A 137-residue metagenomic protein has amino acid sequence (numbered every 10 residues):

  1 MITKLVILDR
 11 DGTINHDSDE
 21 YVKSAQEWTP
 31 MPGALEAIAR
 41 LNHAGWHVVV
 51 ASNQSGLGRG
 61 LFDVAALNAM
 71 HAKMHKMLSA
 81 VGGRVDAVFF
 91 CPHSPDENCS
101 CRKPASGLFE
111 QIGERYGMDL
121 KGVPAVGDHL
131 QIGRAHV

Functional and structural regions predicted by a protein language model:
M1-V49: Active-site neighborhood of HAD-like aspartate-dependent phosphohydrolases
I2, R84, D119-G122: Short loop/turn motifs at secondary-structure junctions
L8-R10, S52, V126-D128: Active-site flanking residues adjacent to catalytic metal/cofactor-binding acidic residues
A34, I38-H71, R84-E97, H136: Substrate-recognition element of Asp-dependent hydrolases with the DxDx(T/V) motif
L35-I38, H75, F109, G133: Short amphipathic alpha-helical segments and helix-helix/interface helices
G60-H75, A80, C99-R115: Short, electropositive alpha-helical surface patch
K103-L130, H136: Conserved Lys-Pro-Asp/Glu-containing loop-to-beta segment of HAD-superfamily phosphomonoesterases, centered on
